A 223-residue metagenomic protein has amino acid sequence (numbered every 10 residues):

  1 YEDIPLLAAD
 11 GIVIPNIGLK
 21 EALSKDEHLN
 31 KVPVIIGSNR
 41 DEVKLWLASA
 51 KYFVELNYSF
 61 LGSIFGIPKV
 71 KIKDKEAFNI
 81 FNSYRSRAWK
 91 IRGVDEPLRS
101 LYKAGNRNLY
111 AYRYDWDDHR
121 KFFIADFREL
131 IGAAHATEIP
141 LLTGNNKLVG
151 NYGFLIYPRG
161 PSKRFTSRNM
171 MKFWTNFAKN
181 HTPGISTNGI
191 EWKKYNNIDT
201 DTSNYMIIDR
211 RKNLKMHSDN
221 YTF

Functional and structural regions predicted by a protein language model:
Y1-R164, N180: Substrate-gating cap/lid region and adjacent catalytic-acid/histidine neighborhood within extracellular/lumenal
I12-V13, Y102-R107, D117-D118, G150-F223: Alpha/beta-hydrolase-fold serine-hydrolase catalytic core, especially in secreted/extracellular enzymes
